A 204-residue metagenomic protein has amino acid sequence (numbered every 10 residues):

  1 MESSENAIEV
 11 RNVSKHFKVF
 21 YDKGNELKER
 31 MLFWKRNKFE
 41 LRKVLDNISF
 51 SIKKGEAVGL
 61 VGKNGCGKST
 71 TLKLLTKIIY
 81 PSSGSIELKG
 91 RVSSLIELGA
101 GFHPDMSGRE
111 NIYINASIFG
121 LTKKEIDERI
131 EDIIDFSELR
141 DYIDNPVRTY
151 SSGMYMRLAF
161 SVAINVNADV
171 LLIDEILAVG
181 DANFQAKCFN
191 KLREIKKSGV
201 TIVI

Functional and structural regions predicted by a protein language model:
M1-N47: Pre-NBD coupling/linker segments of ABC/ABC-like ATPases
K28-L32, E125-Y142: Conserved ABC ATPase "signature" region
V61-K63: The feature captures the beta-strand-to-loop junction immediately N-terminal to the Walker
T76: Helix-to-loop junction immediately C-terminal to a conserved catalytic motif
S82-S85: Conserved coupling/switch loops of ABC nucleotide-binding domains, chiefly the family-specific signature
Q185-S198: Helical segment within the ABC ATPase nucleotide-binding domain
